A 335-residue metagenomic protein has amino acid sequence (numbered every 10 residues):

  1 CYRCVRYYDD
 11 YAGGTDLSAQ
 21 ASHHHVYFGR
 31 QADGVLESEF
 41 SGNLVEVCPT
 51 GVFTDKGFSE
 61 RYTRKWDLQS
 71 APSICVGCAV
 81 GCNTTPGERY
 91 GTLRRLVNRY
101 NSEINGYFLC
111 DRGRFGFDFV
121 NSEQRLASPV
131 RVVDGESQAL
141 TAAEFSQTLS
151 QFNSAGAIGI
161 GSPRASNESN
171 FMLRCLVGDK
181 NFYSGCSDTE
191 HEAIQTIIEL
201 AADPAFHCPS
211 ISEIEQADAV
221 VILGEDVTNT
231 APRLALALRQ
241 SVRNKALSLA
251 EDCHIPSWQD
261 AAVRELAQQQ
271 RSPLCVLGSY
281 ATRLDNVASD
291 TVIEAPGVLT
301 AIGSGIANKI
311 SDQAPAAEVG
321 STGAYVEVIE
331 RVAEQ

Functional and structural regions predicted by a protein language model:
C1-V5, R89, C175: Carboxylate/His-rich catalytic cores and anion/metal-binding grooves
C1-Y11, G34-V52, Q69-C82, L109: Cysteine-centered iron-sulfur cluster-binding motifs in ferredoxin-type domains/subunits of redox enzymes
V5, T15-D16, E46, G51-V52 (+8 more regions): Beta-sheet entry/capping signal
D10-L36, T54-V76, G87-E103, D118-V132: Non-heme iron-sulfur electron-transfer modules
G13, P49-F53, F58, N83 (+4 more regions): Non-catalytic alpha-helical coupling and interface elements of nucleotide-dependent molecular machines and regulators
A21, D33-S38, E60-C78, A127-Q335: Cofactor-pocket helix-loop regions in the catalytic cores of large enzyme subunits
N105-D111: Cysteine-rich micro-motifs
R114-D118, E265-A267: N-terminal structural subdomain of ketosynthase/condensing enzymes
